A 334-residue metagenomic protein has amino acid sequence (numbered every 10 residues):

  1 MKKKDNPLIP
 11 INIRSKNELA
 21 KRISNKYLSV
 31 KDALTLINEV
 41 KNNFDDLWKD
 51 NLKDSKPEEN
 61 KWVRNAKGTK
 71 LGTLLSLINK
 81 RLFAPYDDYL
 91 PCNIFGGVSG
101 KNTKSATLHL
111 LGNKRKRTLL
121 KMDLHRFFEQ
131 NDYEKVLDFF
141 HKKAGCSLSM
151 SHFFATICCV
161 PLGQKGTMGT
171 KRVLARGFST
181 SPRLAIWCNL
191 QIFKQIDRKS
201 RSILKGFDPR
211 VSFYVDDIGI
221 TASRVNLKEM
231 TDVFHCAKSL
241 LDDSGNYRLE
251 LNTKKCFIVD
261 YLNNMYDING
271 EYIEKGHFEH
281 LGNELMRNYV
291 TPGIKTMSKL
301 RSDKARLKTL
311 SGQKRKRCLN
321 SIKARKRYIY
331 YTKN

Functional and structural regions predicted by a protein language model:
M1-D54, E59-S149, A155-F178, P182-R183 (+2 more regions): Right-hand nucleic-acid polymerase module
I220-V225: Short beta-strand-to-loop capping motifs
